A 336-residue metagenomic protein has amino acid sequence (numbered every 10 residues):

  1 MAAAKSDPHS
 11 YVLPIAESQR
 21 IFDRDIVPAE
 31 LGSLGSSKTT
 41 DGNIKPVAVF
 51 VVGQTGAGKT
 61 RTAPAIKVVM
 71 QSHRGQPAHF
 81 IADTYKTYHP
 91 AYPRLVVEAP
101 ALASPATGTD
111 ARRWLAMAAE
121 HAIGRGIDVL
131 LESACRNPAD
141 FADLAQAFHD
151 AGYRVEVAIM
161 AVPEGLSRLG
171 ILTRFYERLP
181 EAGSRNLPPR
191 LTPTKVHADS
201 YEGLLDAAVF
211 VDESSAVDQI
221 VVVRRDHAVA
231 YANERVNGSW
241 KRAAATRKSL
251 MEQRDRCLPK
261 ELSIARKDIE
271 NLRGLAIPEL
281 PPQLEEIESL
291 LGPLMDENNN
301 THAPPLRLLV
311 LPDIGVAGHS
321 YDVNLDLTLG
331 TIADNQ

Functional and structural regions predicted by a protein language model:
M1-I44, L205-Q336: C-terminal accessory extensions appended to soluble enzyme cores
V49-F50: Short hydrophobic/aromatic beta-strand immediately N-terminal to the Walker A/P-loop
Q54-T55: The conserved Walker
K59: Conserved lysine of the Walker
T62, I66: Hydrophobic positions on the alpha1 helix immediately C-terminal to the Walker A/P-loop
S72-H149: Conserved nucleotide-sensing/catalytic segment adjacent to the nucleotide-binding pocket in NTP-handling enzymes
T87-P90, E164-G170, V229-A232: Switch/connector loops and helix/strand junctions flanking conserved nucleotide-binding motifs in nucleotide-processing
A134-A216, R225: Replace "adjacent to P-loop NTPase cores in ATP/GTP-dependent enzymes" with "adjacent to NTP-binding cores
